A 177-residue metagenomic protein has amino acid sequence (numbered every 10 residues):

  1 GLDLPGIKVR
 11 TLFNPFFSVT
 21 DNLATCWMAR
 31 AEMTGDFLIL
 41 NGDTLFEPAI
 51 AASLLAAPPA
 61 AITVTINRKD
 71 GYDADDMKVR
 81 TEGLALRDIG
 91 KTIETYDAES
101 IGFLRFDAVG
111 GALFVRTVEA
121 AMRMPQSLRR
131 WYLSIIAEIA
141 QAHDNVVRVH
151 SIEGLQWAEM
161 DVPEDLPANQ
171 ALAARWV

Functional and structural regions predicted by a protein language model:
L2-M77: Conserved beta-loop-beta/alpha segment of the NTase-like Rossmann-fold superfamily that binds/positions NTPs
L2-P5, R80-T81, I139-Q141: Short, conserved catalytic or adaptor-binding loops enriched in Gly and charged residues
K8-R10, A85, V146-R148: Conserved beta-strand segments of alpha/beta enzyme cores
L12, M33, L55, L86-R87 (+2 more regions): ER/Golgi luminal nucleotide-sugar-dependent glycosyltransferases, focusing on the catalytic module
N14-F16, E94, G154: Residues that form or immediately flank small-molecule/cofactor binding pockets and catalytic motifs
D36-F37, A85-L86, Q156: Structural motif
E47-M122, Q126: Conserved core of the sugar-phosphate nucleotidyltransferase
E99-V177: Conserved alpha/beta core of the MobA/IspD/sugar-nucleotide pyrophosphorylase nucleotidyltransferase superfamily
